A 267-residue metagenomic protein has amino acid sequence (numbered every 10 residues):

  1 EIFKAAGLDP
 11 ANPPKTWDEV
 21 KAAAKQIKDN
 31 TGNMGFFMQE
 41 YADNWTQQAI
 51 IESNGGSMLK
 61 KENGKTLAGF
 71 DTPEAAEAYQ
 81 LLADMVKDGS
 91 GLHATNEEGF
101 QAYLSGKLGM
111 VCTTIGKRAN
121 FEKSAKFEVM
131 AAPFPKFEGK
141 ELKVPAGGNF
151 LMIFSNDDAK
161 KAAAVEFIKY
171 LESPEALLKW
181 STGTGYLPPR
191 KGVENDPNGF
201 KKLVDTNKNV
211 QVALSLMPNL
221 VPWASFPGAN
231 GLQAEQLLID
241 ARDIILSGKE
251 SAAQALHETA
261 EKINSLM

Functional and structural regions predicted by a protein language model:
E1-N12, Q39-G64, P145-F154, A234-D243: Periplasmic solute-binding protein
A6, A76, Q80, D84-G91 (+4 more regions): Extracytoplasmic/periplasmic substrate-recognition and gating elements
P13, F36, G56-E77, K123-S124 (+3 more regions): Short, solvent-exposed loop/beta-turn-alpha elements that line the ligand-binding surface or hinge of extracytoplasmic
K15-A22, L92-S105: Short helix-initiation/N-cap motifs at beta->coil->alpha
V20, I27, I51, Q101-G106 (+1 more regions): Hydrophobic residues within well-ordered alpha-helices
K21-Q26, G64-H93: Glycine-centered hinge/linker elements that transmit conformational signals in sensory and ligand-binding systems
G109-T114, M130: Paired acidic/hydrophobic, glycine-rich loop segments that form the ligand-binding mouth/hinge of periplasmic-binding
N209-E261: C-terminal capping/gating helix-and-loop segments adjacent to ligand/active sites or protein-protein/ligand interfaces
